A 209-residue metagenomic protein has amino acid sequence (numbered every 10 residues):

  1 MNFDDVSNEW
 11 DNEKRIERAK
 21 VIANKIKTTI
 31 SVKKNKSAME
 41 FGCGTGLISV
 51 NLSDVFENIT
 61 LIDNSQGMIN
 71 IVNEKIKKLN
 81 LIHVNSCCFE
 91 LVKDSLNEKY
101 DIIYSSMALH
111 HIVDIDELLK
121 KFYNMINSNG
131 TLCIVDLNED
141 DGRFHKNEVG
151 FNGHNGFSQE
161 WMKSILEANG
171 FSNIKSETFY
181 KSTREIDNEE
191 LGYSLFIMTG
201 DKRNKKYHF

Functional and structural regions predicted by a protein language model:
M1-K33, I48, I71: Conserved class I S-adenosyl-L-methionine
D11-E17, C133-G192: C-terminal alpha-helical "lid/dimerization" subdomain adjacent to the S-adenosyl-L-methionine
M39-K93: Class I SAM-dependent methyltransferase SAM/SAH-binding core
Y104: A conserved beta-strand element that flanks and buttresses the S-adenosyl-L-methionine
M107-A108: Short catalytic micro-motifs in class I SAM-dependent methyltransferases
D116-S128: A short glycine-rich, Lys/Arg-flanked "PGG" loop and its adjoining helix->strand segment in the class I
S182-F209: Core SAM-dependent methyltransferase catalytic element
